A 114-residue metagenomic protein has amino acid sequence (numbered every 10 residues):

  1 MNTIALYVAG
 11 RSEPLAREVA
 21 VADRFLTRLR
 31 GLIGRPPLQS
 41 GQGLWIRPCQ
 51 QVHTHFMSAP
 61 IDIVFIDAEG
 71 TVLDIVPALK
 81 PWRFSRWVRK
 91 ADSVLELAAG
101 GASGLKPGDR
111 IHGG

Functional and structural regions predicted by a protein language model:
M1-G114: Compact, glycine-rich, soluble single-domain proteins
